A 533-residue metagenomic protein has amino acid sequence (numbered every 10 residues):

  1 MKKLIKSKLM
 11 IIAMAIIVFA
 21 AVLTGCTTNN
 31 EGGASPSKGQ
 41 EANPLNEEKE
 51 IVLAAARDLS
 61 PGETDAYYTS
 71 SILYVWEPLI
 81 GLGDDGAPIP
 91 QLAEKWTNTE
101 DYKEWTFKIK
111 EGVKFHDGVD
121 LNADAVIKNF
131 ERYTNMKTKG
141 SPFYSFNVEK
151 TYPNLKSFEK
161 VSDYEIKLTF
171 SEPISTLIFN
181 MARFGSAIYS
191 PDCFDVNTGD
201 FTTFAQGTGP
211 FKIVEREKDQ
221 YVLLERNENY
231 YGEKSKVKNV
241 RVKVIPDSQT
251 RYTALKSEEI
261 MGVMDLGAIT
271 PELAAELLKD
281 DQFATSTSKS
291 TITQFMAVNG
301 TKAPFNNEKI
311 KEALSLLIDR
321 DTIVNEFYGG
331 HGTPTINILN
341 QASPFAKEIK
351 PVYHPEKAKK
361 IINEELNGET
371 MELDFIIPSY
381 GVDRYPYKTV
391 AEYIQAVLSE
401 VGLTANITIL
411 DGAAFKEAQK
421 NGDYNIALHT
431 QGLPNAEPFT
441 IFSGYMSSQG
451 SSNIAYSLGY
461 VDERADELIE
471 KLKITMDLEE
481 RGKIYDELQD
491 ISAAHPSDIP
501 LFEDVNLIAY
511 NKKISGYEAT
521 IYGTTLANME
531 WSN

Functional and structural regions predicted by a protein language model:
A54-E100, E131, T138, Q206: N-terminal lobe/hinge region of extracytoplasmic solute-binding protein
A54-L73, L92, V119, T176-S186 (+2 more regions): A structural "hinge/loop" feature
D84-A87, I174, A182-S235, N239: Gly/Pro-rich hinge or "lid" segments in bacterial periplasmic/extracellular proteins
N122-K128, D163-T169, G209-P210, V237-N239 (+4 more regions): Alpha-helical secondary-structure segments
S145-C193: Surface-exposed binding/hinge segments that line and control ligand-binding clefts or catalytic entry sites
V214-L223, R241-K302: Extracellular/periplasmic solute-recognition and catalytic clefts
N306-A396, E400, T404-N406, V461 (+2 more regions): Append "and occasionally in soluble cytosolic enzymes with long acidic Gly/Pro-rich linkers
E400, T404-A414, S443-N511, N533: Extracytoplasmic/peripheral linker and loop segments enriched in polar/acidic and small residues with frequent Thr/Pro
